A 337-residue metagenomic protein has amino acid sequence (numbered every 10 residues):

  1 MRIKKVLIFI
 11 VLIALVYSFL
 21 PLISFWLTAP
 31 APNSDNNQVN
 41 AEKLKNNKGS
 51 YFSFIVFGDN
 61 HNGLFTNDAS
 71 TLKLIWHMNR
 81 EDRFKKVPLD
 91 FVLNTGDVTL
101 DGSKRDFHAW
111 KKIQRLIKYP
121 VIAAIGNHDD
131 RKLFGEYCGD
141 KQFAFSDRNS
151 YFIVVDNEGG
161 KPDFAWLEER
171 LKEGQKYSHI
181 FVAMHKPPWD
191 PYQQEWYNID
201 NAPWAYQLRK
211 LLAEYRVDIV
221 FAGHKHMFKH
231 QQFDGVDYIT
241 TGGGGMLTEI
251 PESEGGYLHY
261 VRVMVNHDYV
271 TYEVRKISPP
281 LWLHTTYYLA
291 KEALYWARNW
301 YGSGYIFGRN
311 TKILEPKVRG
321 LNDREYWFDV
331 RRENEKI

Functional and structural regions predicted by a protein language model:
M1-L15: N-terminal Sec-pathway targeting helices
S18-F107, P191: N-terminal active-site segment of His-dependent metallophosphoesterases
W26-A29, S53-W76, T99-G102, D130-E136 (+4 more regions): Acidic/histidine-rich helix-loop elements that form or flank divalent-metal/phosphate-binding sites at the catalytic
A31-N40, S103-H179, E195-I219, M227-N266: Extended active-site neighborhood of metal-dependent phosphoesterases/phosphodiesterases
N47, I75-F91, G159-I239, V261 (+2 more regions): His/acidic metal-ligating clusters that form di-metal
F54, V92, F152, I180-F181: Hydrophobic beta-strand anchors of alpha/beta hydrolase catalytic cores
F57-N62, G96-V98, N127-H128, N157-E158 (+3 more regions): Active-site metal-binding loops of divalent metal-dependent hydrolases
E273-T285: Short, solvent-exposed aromatic-acidic interface loops
